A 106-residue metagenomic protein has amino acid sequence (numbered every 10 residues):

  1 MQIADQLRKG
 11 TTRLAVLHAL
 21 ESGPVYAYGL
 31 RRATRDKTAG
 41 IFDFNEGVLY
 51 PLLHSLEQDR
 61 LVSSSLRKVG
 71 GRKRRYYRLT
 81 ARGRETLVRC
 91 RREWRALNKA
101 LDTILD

Functional and structural regions predicted by a protein language model:
M1-Q2, D106: Absolute protein N-terminus
Q2-Q6, S65-L66: Short beta-strand/turn micro-motifs at beta-sheet edges
D5-V48: N-terminal helix-turn-helix DNA-binding core of bacterial DNA-binding proteins
S22, Q58, K99: Short, conserved catalytic or interaction motifs in soluble domains
Y50-S55: Short, hydrophobic-biased segments on the C-terminal half of alpha helices that form "recognition helices"
E57-K73, R78: Beta-hairpin "wing" of winged helix-turn-helix
R72-R91: Basic, amphipathic "hinge/linker" alpha-helix immediately C-terminal to the N-terminal HTH DNA-binding motif
E85-D106: Amphipathic alpha-helical dimerization/coiled-coil segments that flank or bridge DNA-binding/regulatory modules
